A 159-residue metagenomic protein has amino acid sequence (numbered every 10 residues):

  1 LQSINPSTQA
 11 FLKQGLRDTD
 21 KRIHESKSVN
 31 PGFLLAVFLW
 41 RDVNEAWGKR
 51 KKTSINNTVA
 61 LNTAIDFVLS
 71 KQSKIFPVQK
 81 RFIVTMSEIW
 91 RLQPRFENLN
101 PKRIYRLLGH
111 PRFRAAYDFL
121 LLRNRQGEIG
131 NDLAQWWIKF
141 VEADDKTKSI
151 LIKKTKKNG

Functional and structural regions predicted by a protein language model:
L1-G159: Catalytic cores of the polymerase beta-like nucleotidyltransferase superfamily and closely associated nucleotide
